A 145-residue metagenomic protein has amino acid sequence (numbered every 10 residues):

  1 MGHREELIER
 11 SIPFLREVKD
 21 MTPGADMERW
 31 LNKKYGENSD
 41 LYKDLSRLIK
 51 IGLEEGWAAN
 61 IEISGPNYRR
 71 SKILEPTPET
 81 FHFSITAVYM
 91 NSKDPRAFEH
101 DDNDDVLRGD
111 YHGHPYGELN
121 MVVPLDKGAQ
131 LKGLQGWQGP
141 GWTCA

Functional and structural regions predicted by a protein language model:
M1-A58: N-terminal leader/capping segments at the start of a protein or of a new domain
I51, E62-S64, P115: Generic alpha-helical scaffold signal
E55, A59, Y68, W142-C144: Polar low-complexity intrinsically disordered regions enriched in Ser/Thr and small residues
I61-G109: A short glycine-rich, His/Asp/Glu-containing loop-to-beta-strand
A87, N120-V122, G139-W142: Conserved hydrophobic/aromatic beta-strand scaffold that supports enzyme active sites
D110-Q130: Short, conserved beta-strand element in jelly-roll/cupin
G128-A145: Short acidic-glycine-tyrosine-enriched beta hairpin
